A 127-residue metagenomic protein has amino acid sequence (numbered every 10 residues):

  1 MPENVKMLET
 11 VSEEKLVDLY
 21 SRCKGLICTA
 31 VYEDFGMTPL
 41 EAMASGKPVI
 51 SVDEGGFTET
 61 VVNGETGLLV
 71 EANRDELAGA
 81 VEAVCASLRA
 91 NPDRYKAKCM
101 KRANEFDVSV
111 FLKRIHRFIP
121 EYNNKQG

Functional and structural regions predicted by a protein language model:
M1-V11: Nucleotide-activated donor-binding/catalytic signature segment of Leloir-type glycosyltransferases, i.e., the conserved
D18-C23, I115: Short alpha-helical donor nucleotide-sugar binding micro-motif in glycosyltransferases
V31: Aromatic "clamp/platform" in nucleotide-sugar-dependent glycosyltransferases that forms part of the donor/acceptor
G36-P39, F57: Short glycine/serine-rich donor-binding loops of glycosyltransferases
P48-S51: Short hydrophobic beta-strand element within catalytic cores of glycosyltransferases and related nucleotide-activated
N63-G64, L68-D75, A83-R89: Conserved acidic donor-binding segment of nucleotide-sugar-dependent glycosyltransferases
A72, R89, D93-E121: A charged, aromatic-enriched C-terminal amphipathic alpha-helix characteristic of glycosyltransferases across folds
